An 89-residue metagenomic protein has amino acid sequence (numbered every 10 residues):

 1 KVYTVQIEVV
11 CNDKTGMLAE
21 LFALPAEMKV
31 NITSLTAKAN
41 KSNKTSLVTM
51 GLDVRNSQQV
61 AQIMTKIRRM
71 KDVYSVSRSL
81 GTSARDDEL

Functional and structural regions predicted by a protein language model:
K1-L89: A conserved regulatory-domain signal marking ACT and ACT-like small-molecule sensing domains and adjacent regulatory
